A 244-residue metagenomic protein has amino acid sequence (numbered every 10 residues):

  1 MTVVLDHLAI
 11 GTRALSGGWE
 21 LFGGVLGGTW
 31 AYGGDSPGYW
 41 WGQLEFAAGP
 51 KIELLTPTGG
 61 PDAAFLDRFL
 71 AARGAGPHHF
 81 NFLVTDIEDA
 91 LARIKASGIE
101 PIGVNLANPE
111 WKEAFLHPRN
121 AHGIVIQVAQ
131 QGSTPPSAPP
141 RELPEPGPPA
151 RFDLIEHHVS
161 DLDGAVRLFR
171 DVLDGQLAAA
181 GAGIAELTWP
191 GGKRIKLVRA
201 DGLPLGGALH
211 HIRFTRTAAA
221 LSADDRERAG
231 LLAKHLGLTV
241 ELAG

Functional and structural regions predicted by a protein language model:
M1-A64: An N-terminus-focused feature that recognizes amino-terminal "leader" regions
M1-S16, A75-V84, Q131-V166, H211-I212: N-terminal beta-strand motif that seeds the catalytic metal site of vicinal oxygen chelate
A14-T29, D89-S97, D161-L177: Amphipathic alpha-helical segments
I52, L91-R151, A178, A182-R199 (+1 more regions): Vicinal oxygen chelate
P57, S160, V198-G202: Short beta-strand-to-loop junctions in surface cap/lid or active-site-entrance loops
G60-A63, F69-P77, I94: Charged surface patches that recognize polyanionic ligands
I155-K193: Aromatic-anchored, glycine/proline-accented short structural segments that stabilize local strand-turns or short
